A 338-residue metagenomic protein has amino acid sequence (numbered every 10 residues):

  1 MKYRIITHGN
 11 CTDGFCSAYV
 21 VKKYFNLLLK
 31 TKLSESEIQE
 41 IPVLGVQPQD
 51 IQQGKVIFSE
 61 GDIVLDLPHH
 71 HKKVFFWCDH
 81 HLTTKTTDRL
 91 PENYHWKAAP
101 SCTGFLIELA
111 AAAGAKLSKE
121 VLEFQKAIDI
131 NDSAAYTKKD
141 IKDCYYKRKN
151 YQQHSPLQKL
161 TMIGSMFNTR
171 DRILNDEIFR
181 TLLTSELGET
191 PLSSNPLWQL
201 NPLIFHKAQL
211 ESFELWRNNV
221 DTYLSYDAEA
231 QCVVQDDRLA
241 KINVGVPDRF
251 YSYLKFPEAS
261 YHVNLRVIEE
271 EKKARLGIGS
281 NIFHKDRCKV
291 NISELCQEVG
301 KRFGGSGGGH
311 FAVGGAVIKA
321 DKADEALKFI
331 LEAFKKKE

Functional and structural regions predicted by a protein language model:
M1-P156, E211, R217-N218, D227-L239 (+3 more regions): Replace "Mg2+/Mn2+-dependent" with "divalent metal-dependent
N131-Q231: Hydrophobic, aromatic-enriched interface-forming segments
